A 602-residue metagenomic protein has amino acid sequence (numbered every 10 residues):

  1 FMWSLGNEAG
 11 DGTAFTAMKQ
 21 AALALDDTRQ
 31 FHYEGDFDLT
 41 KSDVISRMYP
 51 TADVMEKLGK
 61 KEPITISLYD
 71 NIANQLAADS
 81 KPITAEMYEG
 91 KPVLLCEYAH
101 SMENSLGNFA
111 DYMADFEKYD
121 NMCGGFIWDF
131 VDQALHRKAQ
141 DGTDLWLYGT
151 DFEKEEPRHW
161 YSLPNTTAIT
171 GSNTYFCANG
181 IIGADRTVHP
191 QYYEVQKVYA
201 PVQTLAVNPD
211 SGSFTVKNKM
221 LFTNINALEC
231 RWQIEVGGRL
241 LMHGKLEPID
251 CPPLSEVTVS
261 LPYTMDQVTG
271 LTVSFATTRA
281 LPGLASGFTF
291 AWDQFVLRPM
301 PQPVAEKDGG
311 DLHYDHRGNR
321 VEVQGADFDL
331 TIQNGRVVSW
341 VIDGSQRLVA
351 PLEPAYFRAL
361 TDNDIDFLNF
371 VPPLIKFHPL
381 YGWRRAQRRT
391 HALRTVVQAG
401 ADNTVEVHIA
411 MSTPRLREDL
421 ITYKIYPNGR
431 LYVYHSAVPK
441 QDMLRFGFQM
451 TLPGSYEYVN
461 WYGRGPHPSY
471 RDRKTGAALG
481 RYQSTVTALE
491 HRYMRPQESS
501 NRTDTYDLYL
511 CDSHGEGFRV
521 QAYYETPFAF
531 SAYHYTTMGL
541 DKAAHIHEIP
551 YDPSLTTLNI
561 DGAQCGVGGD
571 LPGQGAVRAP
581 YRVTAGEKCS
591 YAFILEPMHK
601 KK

Functional and structural regions predicted by a protein language model:
F1-N173, C177: Substrate-binding/catalytic cleft of secreted carbohydrate-active enzymes, primarily glycoside hydrolases
M2, R29-H32, V44, P92-V93 (+7 more regions): Beta-sheet entry/capping signal
A9-T13, L39-K41, D53-V54, S101-E103 (+10 more regions): Flexible loop/turn segments at secondary-structure boundaries
D11, F15, D38, E89 (+13 more regions): Active-site-proximal structural scaffolding
T16, Q20, A110-E117, Y193 (+3 more regions): A broad, structural surface signal
H100, Y112-M113, K219-L221, S412 (+1 more regions): Short beta-turn/strand-loop junction motif enriched in small, turn-promoting residues
D115-V337, V433: Carbohydrate-binding surfaces of carbohydrate-active enzymes
P262-D266, V296-K602: Beta-strand/loop-rich accessory regions of lumenal/periplasmic or secreted enzymes, predominantly carbohydrate-active
